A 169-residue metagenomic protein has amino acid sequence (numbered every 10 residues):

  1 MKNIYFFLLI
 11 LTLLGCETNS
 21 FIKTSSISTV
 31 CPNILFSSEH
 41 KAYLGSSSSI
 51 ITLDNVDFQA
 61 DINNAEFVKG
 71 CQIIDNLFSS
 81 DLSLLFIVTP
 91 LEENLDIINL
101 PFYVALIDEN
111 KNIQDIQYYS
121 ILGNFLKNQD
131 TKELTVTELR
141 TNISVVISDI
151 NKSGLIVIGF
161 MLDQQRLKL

Functional and structural regions predicted by a protein language model:
K2-I10: Sec-dependent signal peptide recognition, specifically the positively charged N-region followed immediately by
T12-G15: C-terminal motif of bacterial Sec signal peptides marking the signal peptidase cleavage site
E17-S20: Bacterial signal peptide processing site
T24-S47: Post-signal peptide N-terminal segment of mature Sec-exported envelope proteins
T52-Q59, F67-S80, P90-D96, I147-D149: Short, solvent-exposed beta-strand/turn "edge" segments of beta-rich domains on protein surfaces
L85-E133: Surface-exposed, polar helix/loop patches in the mature regions of secreted/periplasmic/lumenal proteins that form
E109, M161-L169: Short acidic/polar inter-strand loop motif in beta-rich domains
S120-G154: Short, solvent-exposed, Trp/other aromatic-anchored flexible loops in extracytoplasmic proteins
